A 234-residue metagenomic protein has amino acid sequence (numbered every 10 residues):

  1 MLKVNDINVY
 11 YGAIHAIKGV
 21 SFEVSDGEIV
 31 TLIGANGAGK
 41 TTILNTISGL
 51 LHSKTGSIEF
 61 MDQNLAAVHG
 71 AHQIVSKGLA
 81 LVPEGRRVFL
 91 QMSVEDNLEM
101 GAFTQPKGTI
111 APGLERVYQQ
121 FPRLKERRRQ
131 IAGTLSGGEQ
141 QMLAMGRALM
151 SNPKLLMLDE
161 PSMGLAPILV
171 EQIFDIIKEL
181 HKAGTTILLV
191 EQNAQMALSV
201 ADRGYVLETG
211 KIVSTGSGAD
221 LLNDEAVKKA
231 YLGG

Functional and structural regions predicted by a protein language model:
L2-V4, I17: Conserved structural motif at the start of ABC-family nucleotide-binding domains
G12, H52, H69, M92-P112 (+2 more regions): ABC-type ATPase nucleotide-binding domains, specifically the catalytic core motifs of the NBD
I33-A35: The feature captures the beta-strand-to-loop junction immediately N-terminal to the Walker
S48: Helix-to-loop junction immediately C-terminal to a conserved catalytic motif
S57-I74: ABC ATPase NBD Q-loop/coupling interface
I131-L135, E139: Conserved ABC ATPase signature
A148-L149: ABC ATPase C-loop
N152: Conserved catalytic motifs of ABC-family nucleotide-binding domains
